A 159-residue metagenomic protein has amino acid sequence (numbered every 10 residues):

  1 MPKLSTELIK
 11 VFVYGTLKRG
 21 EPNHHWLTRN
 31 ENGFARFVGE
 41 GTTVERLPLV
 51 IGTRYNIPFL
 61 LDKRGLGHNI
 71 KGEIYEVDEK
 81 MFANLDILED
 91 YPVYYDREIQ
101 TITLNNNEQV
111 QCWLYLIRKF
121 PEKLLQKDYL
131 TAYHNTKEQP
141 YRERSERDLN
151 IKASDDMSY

Functional and structural regions predicted by a protein language model:
P2-Y159: Glycine-aromatic micro-motifs
